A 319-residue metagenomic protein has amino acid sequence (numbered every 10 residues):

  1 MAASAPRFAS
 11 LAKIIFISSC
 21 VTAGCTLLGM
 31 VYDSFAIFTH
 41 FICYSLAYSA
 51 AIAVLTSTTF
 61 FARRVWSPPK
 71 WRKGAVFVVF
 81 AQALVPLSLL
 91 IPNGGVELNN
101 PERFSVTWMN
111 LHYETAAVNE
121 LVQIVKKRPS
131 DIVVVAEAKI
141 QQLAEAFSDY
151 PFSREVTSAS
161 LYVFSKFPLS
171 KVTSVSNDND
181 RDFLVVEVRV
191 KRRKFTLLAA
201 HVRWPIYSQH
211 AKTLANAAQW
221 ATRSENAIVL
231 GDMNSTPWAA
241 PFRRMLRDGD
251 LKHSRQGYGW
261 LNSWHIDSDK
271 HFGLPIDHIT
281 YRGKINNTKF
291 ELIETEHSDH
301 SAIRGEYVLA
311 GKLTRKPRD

Functional and structural regions predicted by a protein language model:
A2-A146: N-terminal, active-site-proximal structural segment of metallo-dependent hydrolase catalytic domains
V106, H112-K127, V134-D319: Soluble catalytic domains of enzymes that build or remodel membrane lipids, polysaccharides, and related
